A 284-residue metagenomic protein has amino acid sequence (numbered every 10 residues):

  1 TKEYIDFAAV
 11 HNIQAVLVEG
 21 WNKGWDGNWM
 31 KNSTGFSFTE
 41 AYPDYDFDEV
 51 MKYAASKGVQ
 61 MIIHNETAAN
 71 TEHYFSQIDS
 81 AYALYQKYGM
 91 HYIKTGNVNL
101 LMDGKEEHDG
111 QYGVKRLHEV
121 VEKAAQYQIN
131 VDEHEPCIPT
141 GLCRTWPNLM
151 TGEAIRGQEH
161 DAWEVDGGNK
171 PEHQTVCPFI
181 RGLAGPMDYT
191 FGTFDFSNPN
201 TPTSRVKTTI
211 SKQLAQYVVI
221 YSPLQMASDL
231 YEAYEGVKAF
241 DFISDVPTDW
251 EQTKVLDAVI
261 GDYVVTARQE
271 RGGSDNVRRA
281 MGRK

Functional and structural regions predicted by a protein language model:
K2-V18: Carboxylate/His-rich catalytic cores and anion/metal-binding grooves
Q14-A15, H91, Q225: Short acidic/polar active-site loop segments enriched in Thr and Asp
G20-F196: Aromatic- and carboxylate-enriched substrate-binding clefts and catalytic-loop regions of carbohydrate-active enzymes
S197-S204: Hard-cation-handling environments
T203, Q252, G261-V264: Glycine-rich, charged/polar anion/phosphate-binding loops that engage phosphate groups from diverse ligands
S211-L256: Catalytic cores of secreted or luminal carbohydrate-active enzymes
A258-K284: Carbohydrate-binding surface patches
